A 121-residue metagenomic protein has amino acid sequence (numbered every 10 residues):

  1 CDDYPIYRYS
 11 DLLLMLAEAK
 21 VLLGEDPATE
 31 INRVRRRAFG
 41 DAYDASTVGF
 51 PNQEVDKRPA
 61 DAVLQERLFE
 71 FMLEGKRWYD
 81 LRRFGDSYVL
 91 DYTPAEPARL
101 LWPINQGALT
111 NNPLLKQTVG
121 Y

Functional and structural regions predicted by a protein language model:
C1-Y121: Acidic/polar-rich alpha-helix caps and helix-coil junctions
